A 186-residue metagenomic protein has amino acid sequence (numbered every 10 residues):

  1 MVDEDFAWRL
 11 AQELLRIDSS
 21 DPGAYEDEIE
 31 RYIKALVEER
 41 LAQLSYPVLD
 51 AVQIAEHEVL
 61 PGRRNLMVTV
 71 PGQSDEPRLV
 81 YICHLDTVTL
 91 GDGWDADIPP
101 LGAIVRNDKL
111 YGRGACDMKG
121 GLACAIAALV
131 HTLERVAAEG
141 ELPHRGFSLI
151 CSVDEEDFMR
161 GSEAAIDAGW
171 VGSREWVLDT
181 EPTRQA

Functional and structural regions predicted by a protein language model:
M1-R113, A137-P143: Acidic/His- and Gly-rich active-site-bordering loop/insert found across diverse amide/peptide-bond hydrolases
M118-A186: Acidic/histidine-rich catalytic neighborhood of metal-dependent amide-processing enzymes
